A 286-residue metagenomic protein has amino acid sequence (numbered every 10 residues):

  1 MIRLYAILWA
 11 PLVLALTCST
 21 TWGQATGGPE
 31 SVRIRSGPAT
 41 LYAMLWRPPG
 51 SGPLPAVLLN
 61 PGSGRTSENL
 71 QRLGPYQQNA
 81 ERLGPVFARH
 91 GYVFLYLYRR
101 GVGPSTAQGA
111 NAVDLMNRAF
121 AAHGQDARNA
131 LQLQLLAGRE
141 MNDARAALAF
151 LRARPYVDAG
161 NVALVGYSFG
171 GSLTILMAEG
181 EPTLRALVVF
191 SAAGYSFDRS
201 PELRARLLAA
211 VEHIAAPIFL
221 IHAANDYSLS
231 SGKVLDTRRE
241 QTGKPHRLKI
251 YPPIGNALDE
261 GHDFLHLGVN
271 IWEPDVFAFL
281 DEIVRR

Functional and structural regions predicted by a protein language model:
Q24-G52: N-terminal cap/lid segment of alpha/beta-hydrolase-fold proteins
G52-L54, S63-T106, S196-F197, S228-L229: Short substrate-entry loop that stabilizes the transition state in hydrolases
N60, L97-R99, F190, Y251: Alpha/beta-hydrolase
N60-G62, H222-A223: The conserved beta1-alpha1 loop
Q108, A112-R154: Alpha/beta-hydrolase active-site loop
L136-H213: Primarily recognizes the serine-hydrolase "nucleophile elbow" in alpha/beta-hydrolase and SGNH/GDSL folds
A186, A192-I250: The feature captures the conserved acid-bearing segment of alpha/beta-hydrolase catalytic domains
P245-R286: C-terminal catalytic histidine-bearing segment of alpha/beta-hydrolase fold enzymes
